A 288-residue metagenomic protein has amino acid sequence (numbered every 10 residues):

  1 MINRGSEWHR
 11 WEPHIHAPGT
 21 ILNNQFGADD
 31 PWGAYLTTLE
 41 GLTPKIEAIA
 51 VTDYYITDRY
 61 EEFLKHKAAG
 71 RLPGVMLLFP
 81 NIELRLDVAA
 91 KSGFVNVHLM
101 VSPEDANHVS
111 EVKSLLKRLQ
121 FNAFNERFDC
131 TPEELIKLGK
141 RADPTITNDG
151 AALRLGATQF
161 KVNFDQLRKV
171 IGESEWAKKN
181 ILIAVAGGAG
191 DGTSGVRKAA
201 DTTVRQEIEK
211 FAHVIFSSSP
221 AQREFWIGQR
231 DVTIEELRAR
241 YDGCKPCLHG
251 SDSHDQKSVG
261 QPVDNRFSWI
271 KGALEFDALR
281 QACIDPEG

Functional and structural regions predicted by a protein language model:
M1-A48, T57-S110, S114-R118, N180-I181 (+1 more regions): Charged catalytic cores and adjacent phosphate/nucleic-acid-binding surfaces used for phosphate/nucleic-acid chemistry
G27, P31, D129-T131, N163-Q166 (+1 more regions): Short, solvent-exposed coil/turn linker segments
D53: Nucleotide-cofactor and metal-assisted catalytic machinery
V97-A151: Active-site gating loops and adjacent loop-to-helix segments of metal-dependent hydrolytic enzymes
P132-D201: Hydrophobic, aromatic-enriched interface-forming segments
